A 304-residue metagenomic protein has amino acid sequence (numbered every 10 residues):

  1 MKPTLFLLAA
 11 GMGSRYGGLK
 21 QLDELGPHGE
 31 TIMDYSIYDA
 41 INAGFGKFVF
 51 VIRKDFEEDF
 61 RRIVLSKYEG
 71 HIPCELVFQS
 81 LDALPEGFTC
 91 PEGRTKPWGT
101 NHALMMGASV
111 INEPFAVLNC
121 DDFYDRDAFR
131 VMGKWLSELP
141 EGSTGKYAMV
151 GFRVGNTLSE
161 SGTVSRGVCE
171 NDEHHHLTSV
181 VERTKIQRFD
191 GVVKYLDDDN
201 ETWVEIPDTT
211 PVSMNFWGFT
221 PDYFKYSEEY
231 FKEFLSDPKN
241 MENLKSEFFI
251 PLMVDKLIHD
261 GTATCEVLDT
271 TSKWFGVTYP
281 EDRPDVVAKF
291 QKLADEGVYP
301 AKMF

Functional and structural regions predicted by a protein language model:
M1-A10, P27-V117, Y124-D125, F129 (+1 more regions): Conserved N-terminal catalytic core of the sugar/cofactor nucleotidyltransferase
M12, D121-D122, V154: Active-site metal-binding loops of divalent metal-dependent hydrolases
G18-L19: Conserved catalytic-core motifs of eukaryotic protein kinase domains, centered on the activation segment
L81-E86, G155-T157, I186-R188, K273-F275: A short acidic, often aromatic-flanked loop/helix-cap motif at beta-alpha or helix-coil junctions that lines enzyme
E86-P97, G162-G167, E281-D285: Short, surface-exposed amphipathic charged segments that create phosphate/polyanion-binding patches used for binding
R126-M214: Conserved core of the sugar-phosphate nucleotidyltransferase
N171-E173, V180-F304: Conserved alpha/beta core of the MobA/IspD/sugar-nucleotide pyrophosphorylase nucleotidyltransferase superfamily
